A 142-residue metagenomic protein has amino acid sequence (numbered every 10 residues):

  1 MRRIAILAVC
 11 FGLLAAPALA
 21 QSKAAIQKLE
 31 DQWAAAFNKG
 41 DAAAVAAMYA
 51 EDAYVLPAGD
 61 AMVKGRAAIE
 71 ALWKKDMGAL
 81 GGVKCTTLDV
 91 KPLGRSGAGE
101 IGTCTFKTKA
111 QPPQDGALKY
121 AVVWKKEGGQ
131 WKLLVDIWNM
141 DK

Functional and structural regions predicted by a protein language model:
M1-A8: Bacterial N-terminal signal peptides that target proteins for export
F11-G12: Repetitive helical segments and hydrophobic/amphipathic motifs
A16-A20: Sec/Tat signal peptide C-region and signal peptidase I cleavage site
Q21-A47, Y54-K142: A beta-strand edge to alpha-helix "cap/lid" segment located at domain peripheries
